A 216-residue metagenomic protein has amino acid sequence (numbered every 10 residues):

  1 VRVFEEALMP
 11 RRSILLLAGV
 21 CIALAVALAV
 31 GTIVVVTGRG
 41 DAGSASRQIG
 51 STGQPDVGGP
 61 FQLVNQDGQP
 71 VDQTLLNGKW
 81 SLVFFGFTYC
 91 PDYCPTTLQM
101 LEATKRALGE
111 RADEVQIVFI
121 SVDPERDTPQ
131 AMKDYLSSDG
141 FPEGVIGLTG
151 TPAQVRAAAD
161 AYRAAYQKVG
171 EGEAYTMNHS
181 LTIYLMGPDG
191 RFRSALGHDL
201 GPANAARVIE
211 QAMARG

Functional and structural regions predicted by a protein language model:
V1-P60, V64, R215-G216: N-terminal targeting signals for export/organelle localization
P60-S81, K105: A short beta-strand-turn-helix
T74-L101: Short active-site neighborhood of thiol/selenol oxidoreductases, capturing the structured segment around
W80, T96-F119, S137-S138: Conserved helix-turn-beta segment immediately C-terminal to the redox Cys motif in thioredoxin-like folds
R106-E110, S137-F141, D160-A164, R191 (+2 more regions): Sec-exported extracytoplasmic/periplasmic mature domains
D113-D127, E143-A153: Thiol-based oxidoreductase modules, predominantly thioredoxin-like and allied folds used for disulfide exchange
K133-S180: Short, internal strand/loop/helix patches that form the active-site neighborhood or redox-interaction surface
G170-G216: Thiol-/selenol-based redox modules, centered on thioredoxin-like and closely related oxidoreductase domains
